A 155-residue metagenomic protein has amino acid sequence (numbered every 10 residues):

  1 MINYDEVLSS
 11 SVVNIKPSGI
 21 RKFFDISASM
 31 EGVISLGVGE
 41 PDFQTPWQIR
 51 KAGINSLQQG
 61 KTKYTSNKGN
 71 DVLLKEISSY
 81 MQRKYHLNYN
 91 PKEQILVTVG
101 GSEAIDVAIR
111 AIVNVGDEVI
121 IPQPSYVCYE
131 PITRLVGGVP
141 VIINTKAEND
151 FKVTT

Functional and structural regions predicted by a protein language model:
I2-Y4, S9-G100, V107: N-terminal small-domain helix-loop-helix segment of the aminotransferase-like
K61-T155: Conserved core of the PLP fold type I
